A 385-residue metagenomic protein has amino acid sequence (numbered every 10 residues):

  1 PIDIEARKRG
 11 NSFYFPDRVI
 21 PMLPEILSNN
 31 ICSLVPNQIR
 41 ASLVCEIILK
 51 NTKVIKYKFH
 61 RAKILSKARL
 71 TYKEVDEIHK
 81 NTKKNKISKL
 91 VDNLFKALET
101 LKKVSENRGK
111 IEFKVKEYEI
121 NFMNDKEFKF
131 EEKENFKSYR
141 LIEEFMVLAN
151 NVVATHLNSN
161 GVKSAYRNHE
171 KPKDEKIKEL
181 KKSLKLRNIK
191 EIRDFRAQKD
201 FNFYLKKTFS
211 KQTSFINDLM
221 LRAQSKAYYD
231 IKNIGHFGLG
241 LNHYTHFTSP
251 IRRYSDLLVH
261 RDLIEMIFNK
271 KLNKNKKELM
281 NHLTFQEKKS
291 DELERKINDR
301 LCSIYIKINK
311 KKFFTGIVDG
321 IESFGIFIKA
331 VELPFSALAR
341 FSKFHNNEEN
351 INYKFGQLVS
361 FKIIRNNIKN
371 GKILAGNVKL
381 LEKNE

Functional and structural regions predicted by a protein language model:
P1-E385: Electropositive polyanion-binding surfaces
